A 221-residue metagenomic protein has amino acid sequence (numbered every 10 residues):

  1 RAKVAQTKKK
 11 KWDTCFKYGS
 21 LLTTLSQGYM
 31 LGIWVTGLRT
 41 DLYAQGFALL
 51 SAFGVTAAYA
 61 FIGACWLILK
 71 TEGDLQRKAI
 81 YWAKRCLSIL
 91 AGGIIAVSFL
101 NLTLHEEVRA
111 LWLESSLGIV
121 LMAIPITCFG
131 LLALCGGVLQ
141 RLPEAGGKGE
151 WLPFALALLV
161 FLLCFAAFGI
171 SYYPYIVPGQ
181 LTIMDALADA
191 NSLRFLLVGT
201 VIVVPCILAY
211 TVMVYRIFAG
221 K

Functional and structural regions predicted by a protein language model:
R1, I94-L159: Transmembrane helix-loop-helix
R1-V55: Membrane-interface helix-loop-helix junctions at boundaries between adjacent transmembrane segments
R1-W12, L69-R77, L131-G149, A219-K221: Membrane-interfacial helix termini and the short, flexible loops that connect transmembrane helices in multi-pass
T23-T36, G92-T103, L162-G179: Hydrophobic alpha-helical transmembrane segments in multi-pass integral membrane proteins
W34-Y43, T103-E114, G179-D185: Membrane-interface helix termini and inter-helical loops of multi-pass transporters
R39-C86: Loop-centered beta-sheet repeat module
A52, A123-C128, R194-I207: Hydrophobic alpha-helical transmembrane segments
V177-L196: Short, membrane-exposed interhelical loops at transmembrane-helix boundaries
